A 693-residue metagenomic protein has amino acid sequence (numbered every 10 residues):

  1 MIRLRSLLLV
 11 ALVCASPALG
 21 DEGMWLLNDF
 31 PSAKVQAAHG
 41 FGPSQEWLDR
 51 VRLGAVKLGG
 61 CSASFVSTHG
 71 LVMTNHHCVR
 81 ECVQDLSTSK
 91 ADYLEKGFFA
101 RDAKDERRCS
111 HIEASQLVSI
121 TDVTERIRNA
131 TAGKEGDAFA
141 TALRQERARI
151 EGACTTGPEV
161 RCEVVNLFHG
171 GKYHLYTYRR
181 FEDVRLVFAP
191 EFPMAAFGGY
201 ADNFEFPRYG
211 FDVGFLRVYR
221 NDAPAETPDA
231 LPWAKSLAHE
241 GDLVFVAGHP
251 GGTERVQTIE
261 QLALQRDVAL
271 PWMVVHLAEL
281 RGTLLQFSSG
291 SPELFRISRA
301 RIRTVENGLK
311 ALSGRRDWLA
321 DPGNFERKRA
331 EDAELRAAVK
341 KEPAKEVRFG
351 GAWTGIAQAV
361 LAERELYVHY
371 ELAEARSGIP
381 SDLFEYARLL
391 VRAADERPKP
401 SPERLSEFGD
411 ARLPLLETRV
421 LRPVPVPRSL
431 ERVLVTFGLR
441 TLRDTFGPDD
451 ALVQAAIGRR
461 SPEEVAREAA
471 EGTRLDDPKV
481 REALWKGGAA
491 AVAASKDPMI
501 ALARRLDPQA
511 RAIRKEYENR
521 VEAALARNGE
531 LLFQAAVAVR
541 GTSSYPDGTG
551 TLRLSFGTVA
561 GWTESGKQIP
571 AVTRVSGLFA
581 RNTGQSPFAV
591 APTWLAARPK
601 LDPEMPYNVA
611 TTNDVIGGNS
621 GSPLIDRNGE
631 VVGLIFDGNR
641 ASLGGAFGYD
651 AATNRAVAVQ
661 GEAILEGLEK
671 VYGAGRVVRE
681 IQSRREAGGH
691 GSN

Functional and structural regions predicted by a protein language model:
I2-L4, A11, A15-N693: Terminal presequence/propeptide segments associated with secretion/organelle targeting and zymogen/polyprotein
